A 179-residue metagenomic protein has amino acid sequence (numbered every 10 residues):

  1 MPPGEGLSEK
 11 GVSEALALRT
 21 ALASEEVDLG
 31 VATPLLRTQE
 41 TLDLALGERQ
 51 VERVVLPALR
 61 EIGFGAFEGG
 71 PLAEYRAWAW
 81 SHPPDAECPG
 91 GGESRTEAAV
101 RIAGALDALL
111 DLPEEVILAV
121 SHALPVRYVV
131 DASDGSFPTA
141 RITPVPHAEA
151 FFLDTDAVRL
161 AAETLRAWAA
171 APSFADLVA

Functional and structural regions predicted by a protein language model:
M1-R49, W78, G91, T96: Active-site-proximal alpha-helix that buttresses catalytic centers in soluble enzyme cores
E5-G6, A45-G104, A161-T164, V178: Phosphate-handling substructures
A23-E26, L109-V116: Glycine-rich phosphate-binding loop signature in dinucleotide/nucleotide-binding domains
E25, V55, I62-A73, D131-A179: Acidic, low-complexity terminal tails and accessory targeting/binding regions of phosphate-metabolizing enzymes
A32-T33, V100, V120-S121: Short beta-strand scaffold positions
L36, L59, L124: Catalytic metal-binding/acid-base residues of hydrolase active sites
L44, Y128-A132: Active-site signature of alpha/beta-hydrolase-fold catalytic machinery across serine- and Asp/Cys-nucleophile hydrolases
E115-A123: Generic beta-sheet signal
